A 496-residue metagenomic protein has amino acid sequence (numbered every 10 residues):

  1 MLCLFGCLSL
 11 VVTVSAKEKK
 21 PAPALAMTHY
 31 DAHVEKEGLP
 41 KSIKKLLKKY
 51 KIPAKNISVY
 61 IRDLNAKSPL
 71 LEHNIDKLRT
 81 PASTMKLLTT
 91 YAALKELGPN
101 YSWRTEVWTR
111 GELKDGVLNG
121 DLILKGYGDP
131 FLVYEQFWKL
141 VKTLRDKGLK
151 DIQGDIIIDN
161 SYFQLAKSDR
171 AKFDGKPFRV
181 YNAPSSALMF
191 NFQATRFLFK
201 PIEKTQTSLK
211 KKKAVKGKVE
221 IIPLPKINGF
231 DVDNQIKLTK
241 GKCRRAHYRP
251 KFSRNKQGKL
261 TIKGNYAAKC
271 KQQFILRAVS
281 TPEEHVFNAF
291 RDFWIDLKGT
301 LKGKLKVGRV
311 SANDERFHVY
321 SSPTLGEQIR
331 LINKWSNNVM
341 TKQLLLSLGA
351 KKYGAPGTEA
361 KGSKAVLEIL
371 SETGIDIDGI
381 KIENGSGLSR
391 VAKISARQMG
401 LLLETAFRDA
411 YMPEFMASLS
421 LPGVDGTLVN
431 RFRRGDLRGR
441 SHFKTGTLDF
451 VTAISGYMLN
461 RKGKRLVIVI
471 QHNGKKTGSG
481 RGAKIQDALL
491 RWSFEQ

Functional and structural regions predicted by a protein language model:
M1-S9: Bacterial N-terminal signal peptides
V12-A16: Sec/Tat signal peptide C-region and signal peptidase I cleavage site
K17-K48, E96-I377, E495-Q496: Conserved serine DD-peptidase/penicillin-binding transpeptidase domain and beta-lactam-recognizing active-site
K48-H73, K306: A short, well-structured edge-of-sheet supersecondary motif
K67, K86-A93, I156, L188 (+5 more regions): Residue-level preference for non-acidic, small/hydrophobic
L70-E72, V133, W335, L345-Q496: Small-residue-rich helix-loop
E72-A92, E96: Short active-site loop at a secondary-structure junction that contains or immediately precedes the catalytic residue(s)
H73-R79, L276-R277, S386-S389: A short glycine/serine-rich beta->alpha loop
